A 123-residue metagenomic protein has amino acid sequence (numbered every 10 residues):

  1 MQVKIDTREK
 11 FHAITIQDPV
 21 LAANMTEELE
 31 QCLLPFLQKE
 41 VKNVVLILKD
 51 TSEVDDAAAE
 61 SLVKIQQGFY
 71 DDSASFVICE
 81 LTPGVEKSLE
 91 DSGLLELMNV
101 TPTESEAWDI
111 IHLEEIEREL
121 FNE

Functional and structural regions predicted by a protein language model:
Q2-L37: STAS-typified acidic loop motif
D6, C79, T101: General small-molecule cofactor/ligand-binding pocket signal
K10, P83, S105: Residues that form or immediately flank small-molecule/cofactor binding pockets and catalytic motifs
T15, V100-P102: Structural signal for conserved beta-strand scaffold positions within catalytic alpha/beta enzyme cores
T26-M98: Amphipathic alpha-helical interaction surfaces in cytosolic regulatory modules
P102-E123: A charged, well-structured terminal subsegment
